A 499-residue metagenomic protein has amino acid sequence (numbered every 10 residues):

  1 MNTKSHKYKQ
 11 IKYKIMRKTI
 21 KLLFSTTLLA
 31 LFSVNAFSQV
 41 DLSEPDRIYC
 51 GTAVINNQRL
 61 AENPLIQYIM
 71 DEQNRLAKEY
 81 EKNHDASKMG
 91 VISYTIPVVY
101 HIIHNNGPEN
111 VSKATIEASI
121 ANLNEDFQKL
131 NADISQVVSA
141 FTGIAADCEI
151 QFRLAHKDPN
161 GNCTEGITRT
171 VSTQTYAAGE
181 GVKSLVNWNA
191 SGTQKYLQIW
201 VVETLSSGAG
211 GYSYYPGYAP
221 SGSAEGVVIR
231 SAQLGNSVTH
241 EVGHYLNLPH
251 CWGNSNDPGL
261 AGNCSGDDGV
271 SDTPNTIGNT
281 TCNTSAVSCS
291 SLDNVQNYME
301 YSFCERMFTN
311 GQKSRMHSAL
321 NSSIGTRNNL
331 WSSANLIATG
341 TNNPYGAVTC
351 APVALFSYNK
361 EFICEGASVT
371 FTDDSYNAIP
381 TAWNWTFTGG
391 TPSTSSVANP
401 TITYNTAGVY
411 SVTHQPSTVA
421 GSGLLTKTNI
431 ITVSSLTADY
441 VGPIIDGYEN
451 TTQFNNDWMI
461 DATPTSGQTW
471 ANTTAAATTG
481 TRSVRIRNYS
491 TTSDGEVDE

Functional and structural regions predicted by a protein language model:
Q39-G192: Propeptide-to-catalytic entry region of secreted or membrane-anchored zinc metalloproteases
A121-T281: Metzincin-family zinc-dependent endopeptidase catalytic domain
D257-V353: Replace "(M1/M4/M9/M12/WLM)" with "(e.g., M1/M4/M8/M9/M12/M26/WLM)" and add "not limited to" to clarify scope
C350-Y358, D439: Proline-enriched interdomain boundary motifs that mark the N-terminal boundary and often initiate the first structured
G366-S375: A short beta-strand segment in extracellular, disulfide-stabilized domains
P380-T403: Surface-exposed, flexible coil segments in extracellular/virion-facing regions
V441-E496: Extracellular glycan-recognition surfaces and repeat-rich motifs
